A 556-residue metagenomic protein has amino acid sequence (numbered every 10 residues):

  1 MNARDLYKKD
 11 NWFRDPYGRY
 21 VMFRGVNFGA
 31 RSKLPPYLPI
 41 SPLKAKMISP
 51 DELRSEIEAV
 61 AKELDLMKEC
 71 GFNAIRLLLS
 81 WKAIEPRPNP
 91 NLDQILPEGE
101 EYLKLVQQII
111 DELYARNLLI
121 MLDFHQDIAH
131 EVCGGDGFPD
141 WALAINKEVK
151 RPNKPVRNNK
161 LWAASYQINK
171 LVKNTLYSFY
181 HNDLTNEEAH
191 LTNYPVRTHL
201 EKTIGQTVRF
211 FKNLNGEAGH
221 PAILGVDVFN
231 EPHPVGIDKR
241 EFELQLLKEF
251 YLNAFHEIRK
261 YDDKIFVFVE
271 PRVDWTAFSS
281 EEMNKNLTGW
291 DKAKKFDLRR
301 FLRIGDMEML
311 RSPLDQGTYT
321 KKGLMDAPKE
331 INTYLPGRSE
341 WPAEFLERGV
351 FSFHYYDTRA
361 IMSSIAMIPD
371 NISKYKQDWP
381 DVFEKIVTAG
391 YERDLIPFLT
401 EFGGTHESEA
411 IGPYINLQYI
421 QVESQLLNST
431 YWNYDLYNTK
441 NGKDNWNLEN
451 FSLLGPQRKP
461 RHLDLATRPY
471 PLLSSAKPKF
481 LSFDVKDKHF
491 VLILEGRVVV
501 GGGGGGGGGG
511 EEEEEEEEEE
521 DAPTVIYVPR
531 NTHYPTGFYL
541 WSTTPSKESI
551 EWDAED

Functional and structural regions predicted by a protein language model:
M1-A74, N89-N91, D111, A115-L119: N-terminal carbohydrate-binding accessory modules
D5, E56, H190-G225, F229-Q425: Extracellular glycoside hydrolase catalytic/binding regions
M22-F28, N73-L79, A83, I120-L122 (+5 more regions): Structural recognition of the beta-strand scaffold that forms the well-ordered cores of secreted hydrolase catalytic
P35, A83-R87, I128-G137, P232-I237 (+4 more regions): Short catalytic/ligand-binding loop motif for oxyanion handling, primarily in non-cytosolic enzymes, centered on
F72-E100: Aromatic-lined carbohydrate-binding/catalytic grooves of carbohydrate-active enzymes
D93-E98, D127-L184, E281-R299, W446: Aromatic- and acidic-residue-enriched segments that line the glycan-binding/catalytic groove of carbohydrate-active
A142, S339, S352, K374 (+3 more regions): Aromatic-rich peripheral "rim/lid" segments of glycoside hydrolase catalytic domains that contact and position glycan
G502-E518: Intrinsically disordered, low-complexity regions enriched in glycine and serine
